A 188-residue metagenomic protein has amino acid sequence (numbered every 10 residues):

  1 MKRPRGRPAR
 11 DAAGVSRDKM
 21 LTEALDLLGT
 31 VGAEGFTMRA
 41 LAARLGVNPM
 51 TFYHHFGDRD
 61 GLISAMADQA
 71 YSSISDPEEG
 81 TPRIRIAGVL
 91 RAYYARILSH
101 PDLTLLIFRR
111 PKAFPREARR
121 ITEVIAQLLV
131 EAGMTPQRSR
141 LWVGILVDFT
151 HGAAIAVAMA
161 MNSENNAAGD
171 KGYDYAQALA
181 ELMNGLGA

Functional and structural regions predicted by a protein language model:
M1-P4, E131, M159, S163-A188: C-terminal peripheral helix-coil segments that are non-catalytic and often amphipathic
M1-V15: N-terminal intrinsically disordered/low-complexity leader segments
K19, E23-G61, A65: Helix-turn-helix
M20-L28, M66, A70, Y93 (+2 more regions): Short hydrophobic clusters on alpha-helical segments that form packing/core surfaces in small helical domains
A67, Y94-V124, I155-S163: Amphipathic alpha-helical segments used for helix-helix packing
S75-P115, P136, V143-L146: Hydrophobic alpha-helical connector segments
T122-V143: A contiguous pocket-lining binding segment that forms or flanks enzyme active sites
